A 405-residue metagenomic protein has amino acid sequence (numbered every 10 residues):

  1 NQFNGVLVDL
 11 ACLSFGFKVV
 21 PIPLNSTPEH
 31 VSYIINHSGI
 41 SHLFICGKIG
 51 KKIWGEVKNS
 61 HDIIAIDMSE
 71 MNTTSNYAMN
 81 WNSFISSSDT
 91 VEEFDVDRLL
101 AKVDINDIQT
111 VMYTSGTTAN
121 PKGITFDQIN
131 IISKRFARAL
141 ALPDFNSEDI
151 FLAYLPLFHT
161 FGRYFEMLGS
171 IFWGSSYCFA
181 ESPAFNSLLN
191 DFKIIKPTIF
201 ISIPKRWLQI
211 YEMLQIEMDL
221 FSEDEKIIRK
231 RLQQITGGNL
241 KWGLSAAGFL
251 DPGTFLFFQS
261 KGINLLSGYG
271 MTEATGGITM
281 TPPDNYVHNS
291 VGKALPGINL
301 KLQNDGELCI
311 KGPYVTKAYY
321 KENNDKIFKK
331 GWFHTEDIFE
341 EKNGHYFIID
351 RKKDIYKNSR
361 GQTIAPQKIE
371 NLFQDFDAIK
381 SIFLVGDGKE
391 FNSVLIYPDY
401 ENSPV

Functional and structural regions predicted by a protein language model:
N1-S26, Y154: Conserved AMP-binding/adenylate-forming
D9-F15, H37, H159, L168-F172 (+2 more regions): Short hydrophobic alpha-helices that are characteristic scaffold elements of the AMP-binding
S14-S86: Structural core segment of the AMP-binding/adenylate-forming
T74-I108: Flexible, low-complexity linker/hinge segments
L100, Q109-R135: Conserved AMP-binding A3 loop
I132-I150, L157-R231, N239, N264: Conserved AMP-binding/adenylation subdomain of ANL enzymes
T198-S202, I210-Y286, N299, K380: Gly/Ser/Thr-rich phosphate-binding loop
A294, I298-Q303, E307-N358, T363 (+1 more regions): Conserved ATP-binding/catalytic segment of the ANL
